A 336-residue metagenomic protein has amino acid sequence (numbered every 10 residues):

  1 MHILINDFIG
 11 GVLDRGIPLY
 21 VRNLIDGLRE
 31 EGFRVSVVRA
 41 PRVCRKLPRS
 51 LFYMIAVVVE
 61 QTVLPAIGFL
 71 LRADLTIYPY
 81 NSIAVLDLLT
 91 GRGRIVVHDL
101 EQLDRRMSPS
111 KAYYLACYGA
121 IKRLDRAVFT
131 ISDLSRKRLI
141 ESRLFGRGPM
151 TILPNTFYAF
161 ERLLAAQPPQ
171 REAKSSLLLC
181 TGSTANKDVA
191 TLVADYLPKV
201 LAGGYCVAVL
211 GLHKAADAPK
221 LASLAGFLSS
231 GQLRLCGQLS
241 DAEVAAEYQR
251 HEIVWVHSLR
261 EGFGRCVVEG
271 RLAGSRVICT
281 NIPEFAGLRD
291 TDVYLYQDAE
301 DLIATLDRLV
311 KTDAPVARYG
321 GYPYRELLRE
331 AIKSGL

Functional and structural regions predicted by a protein language model:
S110-V128: Membrane-proximal helix-turn-helix segments that form the acceptor-binding/catalytic region of lipid-linked
F157, C206-L221, G237-Q238: Glycosyltransferase donor-sugar binding loop
Q170-K187, V193: Conserved donor-binding/catalytic core segment of Leloir-type glycosyltransferases
K220-A242: Nucleotide-activated donor-binding/catalytic signature segment of Leloir-type glycosyltransferases, i.e., the conserved
A246-H251: Short alpha-helical donor nucleotide-sugar binding micro-motif in glycosyltransferases
L259: Aromatic "clamp/platform" in nucleotide-sugar-dependent glycosyltransferases that forms part of the donor/acceptor
D292-E300, D307-V310: Conserved acidic donor-binding segment of nucleotide-sugar-dependent glycosyltransferases
V310-L336: A charged, aromatic-enriched C-terminal amphipathic alpha-helix characteristic of glycosyltransferases across folds
